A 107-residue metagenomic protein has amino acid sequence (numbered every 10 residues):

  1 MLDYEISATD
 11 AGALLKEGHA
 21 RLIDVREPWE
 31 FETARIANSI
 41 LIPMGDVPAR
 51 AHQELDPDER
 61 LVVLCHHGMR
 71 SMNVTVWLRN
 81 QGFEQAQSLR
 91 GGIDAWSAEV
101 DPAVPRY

Functional and structural regions predicted by a protein language model:
M1-R21, P28-R60, M69-Y107: Rhodanese-like catalytic fold shared by cysteine-dependent sulfurtransferases and DSP/PTP-type phosphatases
L64: Short, surface-exposed ligand- or partner-binding patches at beta-edge/loop junctions that are enriched in aromatics
